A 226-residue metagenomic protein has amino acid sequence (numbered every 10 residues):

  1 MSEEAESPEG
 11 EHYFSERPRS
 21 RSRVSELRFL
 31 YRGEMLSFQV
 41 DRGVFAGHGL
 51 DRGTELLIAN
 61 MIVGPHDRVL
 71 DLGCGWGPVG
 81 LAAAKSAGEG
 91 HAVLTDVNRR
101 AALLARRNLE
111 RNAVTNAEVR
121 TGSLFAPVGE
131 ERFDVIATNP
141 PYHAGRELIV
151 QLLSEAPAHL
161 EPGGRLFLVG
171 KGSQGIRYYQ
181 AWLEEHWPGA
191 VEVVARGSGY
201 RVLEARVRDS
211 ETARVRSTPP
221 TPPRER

Functional and structural regions predicted by a protein language model:
M1-R32, R42-G43, G47, R224-R226: N-terminal auxiliary segments of SAM/dcSAM-dependent transferases
Q39, E118-R120, E192-V194: General small-molecule cofactor/ligand-binding pocket signal
R52-T138, A144: Conserved SAM/SAH cofactor-binding pocket of Class I
P140-P141, K171: Short glycine-/small-residue-rich Rossmann-like dinucleotide-binding loops
V150-P162: A short glycine-rich, Lys/Arg-flanked "PGG" loop and its adjoining helix->strand segment in the class I
G163-G170: Conserved beta-strand signature within the Rossmann-like core of class I S-adenosyl-L-methionine
K171-P188: Conserved class I S-adenosyl-L-methionine
A195-R226: Core SAM-dependent methyltransferase catalytic element
